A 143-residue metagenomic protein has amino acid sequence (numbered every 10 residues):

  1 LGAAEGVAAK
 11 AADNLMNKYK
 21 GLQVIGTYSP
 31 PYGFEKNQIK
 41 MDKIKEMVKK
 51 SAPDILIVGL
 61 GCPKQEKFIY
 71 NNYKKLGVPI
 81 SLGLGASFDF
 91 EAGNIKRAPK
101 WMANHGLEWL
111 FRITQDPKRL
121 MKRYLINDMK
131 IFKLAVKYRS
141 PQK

Functional and structural regions predicted by a protein language model:
L1-G2, G59, G83-G85: Short beta-strand segments
L1-M47, S51: Conserved beta-alpha
A12, E66-K75: Short Gly/Thr/Asp-enriched flexible loops that form oxyanion-binding sites at enzyme active sites
S29-E35, G77-Q115: Short, flexible loop segments at boundaries between secondary-structure elements
K43-D54, K100-W109: A polyampholytic, Gly/Pro-enriched intrinsically disordered region
V48-C62, V78: Proline-aspartate-enriched helix->loop->beta-strand connector
L60-Q65, S87-F88: Short glycine-rich anion-binding loops that position phosphate/pyrophosphate groups of nucleotides and phosphorylated
R97-A98, M102-K143: A transmembrane-helix-recognition feature enriched in membrane-embedded lipid enzymes and envelope glyco-/phospholipid
